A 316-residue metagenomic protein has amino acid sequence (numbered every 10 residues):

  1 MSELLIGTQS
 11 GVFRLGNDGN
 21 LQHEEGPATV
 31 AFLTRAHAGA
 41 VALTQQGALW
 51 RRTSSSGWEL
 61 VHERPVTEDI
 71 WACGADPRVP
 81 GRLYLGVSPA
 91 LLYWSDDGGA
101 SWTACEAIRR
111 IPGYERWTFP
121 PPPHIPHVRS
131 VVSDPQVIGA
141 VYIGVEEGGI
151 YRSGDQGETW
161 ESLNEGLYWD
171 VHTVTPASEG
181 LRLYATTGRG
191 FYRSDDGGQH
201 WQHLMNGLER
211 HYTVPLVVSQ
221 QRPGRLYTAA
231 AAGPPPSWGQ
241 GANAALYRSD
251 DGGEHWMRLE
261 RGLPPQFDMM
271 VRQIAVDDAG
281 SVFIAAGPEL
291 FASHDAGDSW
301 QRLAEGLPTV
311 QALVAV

Functional and structural regions predicted by a protein language model:
M1-V316: Extracellular glycan-interacting surfaces
